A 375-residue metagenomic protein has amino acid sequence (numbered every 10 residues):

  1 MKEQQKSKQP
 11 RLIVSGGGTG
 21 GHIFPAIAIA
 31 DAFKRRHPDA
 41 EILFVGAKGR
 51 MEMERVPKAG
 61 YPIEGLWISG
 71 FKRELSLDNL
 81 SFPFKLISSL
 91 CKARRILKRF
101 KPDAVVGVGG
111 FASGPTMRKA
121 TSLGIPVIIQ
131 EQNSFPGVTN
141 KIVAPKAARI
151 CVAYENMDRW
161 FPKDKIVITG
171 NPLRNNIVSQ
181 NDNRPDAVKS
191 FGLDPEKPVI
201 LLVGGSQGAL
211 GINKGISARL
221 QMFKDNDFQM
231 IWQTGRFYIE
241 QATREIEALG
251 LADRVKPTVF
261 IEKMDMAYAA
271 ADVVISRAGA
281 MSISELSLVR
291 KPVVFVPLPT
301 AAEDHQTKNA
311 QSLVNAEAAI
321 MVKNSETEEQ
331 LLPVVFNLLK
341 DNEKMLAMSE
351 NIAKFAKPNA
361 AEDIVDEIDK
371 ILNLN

Functional and structural regions predicted by a protein language model:
K2, P358-N375: C-terminal alpha-helical cap of glycosyltransferases
Q9-G17, R36-K85, L90, R236-Y238 (+1 more regions): Conserved nucleotide-sugar phosphate-binding/catalytic loop shared by glycosyltransferases and other
V45, R50-M51, R55, A59 (+5 more regions): Donor-nucleotide binding loops and adjacent catalytic segments primarily of GT-B fold Leloir glycosyltransferases
Y61, I125-P126, D272-V273, R290-L298 (+1 more regions): Structural loop-to-beta junction motif characteristic of Rossmann-like glycosyltransferase folds
P62, T121-D182: Active-site-proximal region of nucleotide-activated glycan assembly enzymes, centered on histidine/acidic-rich loops
K92-V106, A112-I128, K141-R149: Glycosyltransferases and closely related glycan-assembly transferases that use nucleotide-activated donors
P102-A104, A269-S284, K291-P292: Acidic donor-binding loop of glycosyltransferase active sites
K344-P358: A short, well-ordered alpha-helix in the C-terminal region of glycosyltransferases
